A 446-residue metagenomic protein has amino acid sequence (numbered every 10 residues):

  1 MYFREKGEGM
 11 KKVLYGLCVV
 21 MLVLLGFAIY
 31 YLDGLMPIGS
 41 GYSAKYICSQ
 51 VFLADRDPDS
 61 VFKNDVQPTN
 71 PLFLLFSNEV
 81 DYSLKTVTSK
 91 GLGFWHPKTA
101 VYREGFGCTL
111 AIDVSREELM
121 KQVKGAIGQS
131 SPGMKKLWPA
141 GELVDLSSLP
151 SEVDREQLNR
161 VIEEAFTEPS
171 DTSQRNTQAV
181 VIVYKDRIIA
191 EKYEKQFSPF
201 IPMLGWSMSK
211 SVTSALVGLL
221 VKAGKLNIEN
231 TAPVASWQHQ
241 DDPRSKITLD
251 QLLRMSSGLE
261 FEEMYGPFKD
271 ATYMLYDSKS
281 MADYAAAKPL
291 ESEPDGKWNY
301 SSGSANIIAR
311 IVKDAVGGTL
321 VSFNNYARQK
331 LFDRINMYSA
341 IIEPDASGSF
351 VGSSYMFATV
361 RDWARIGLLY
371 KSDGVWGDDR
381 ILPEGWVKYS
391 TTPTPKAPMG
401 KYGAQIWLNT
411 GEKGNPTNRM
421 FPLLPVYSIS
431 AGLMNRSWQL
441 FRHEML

Functional and structural regions predicted by a protein language model:
Y15-I29: Hydrophobic membrane-insertion alpha-helices, especially the h-region of bacterial N-terminal signal peptides
L143-V183: Beta-lactamase-like hydrolase cores
Q157-E164, R187-K192, P233, K269-P294 (+1 more regions): Short, charged, amphipathic alpha-helices and their helix-cap/turn boundaries
D186, M203-A232, L252, I308-V312 (+1 more regions): Active-site SXXK
S214, S304-K313, S354-V375, N435-L446: Active-site-proximal alpha-helical segments within enzyme catalytic domains
K222-E260, A287-L290, G317-S354, A358: Active-site helix/loop module of the DD-peptidase/beta-lactamase fold, centered on the serine-lysine SxxK catalytic
H239-F268, M274-G296, G303-N306, A358-R361 (+1 more regions): Conserved catalytic neighborhood of penicillin-recognizing serine enzymes
M337, I341-P344, Y389-H443: Active-site Gly/Thr loop motif
